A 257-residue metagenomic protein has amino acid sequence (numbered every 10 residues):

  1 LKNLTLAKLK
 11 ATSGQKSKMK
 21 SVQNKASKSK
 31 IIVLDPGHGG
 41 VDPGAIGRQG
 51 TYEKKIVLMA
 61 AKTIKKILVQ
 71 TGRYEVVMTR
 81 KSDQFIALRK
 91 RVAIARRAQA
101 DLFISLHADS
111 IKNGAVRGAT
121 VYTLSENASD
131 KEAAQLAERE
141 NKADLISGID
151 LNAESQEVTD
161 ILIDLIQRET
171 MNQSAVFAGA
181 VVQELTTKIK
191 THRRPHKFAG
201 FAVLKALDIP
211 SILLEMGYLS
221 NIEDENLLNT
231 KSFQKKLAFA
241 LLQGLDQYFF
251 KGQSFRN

Functional and structural regions predicted by a protein language model:
L4-V158, Q167-G179, F239: Catalytic-core regions of hydrolytic enzymes
L162-N257: Active-site-adjacent mobile loop/cap segments within catalytic or ligand-binding domains
